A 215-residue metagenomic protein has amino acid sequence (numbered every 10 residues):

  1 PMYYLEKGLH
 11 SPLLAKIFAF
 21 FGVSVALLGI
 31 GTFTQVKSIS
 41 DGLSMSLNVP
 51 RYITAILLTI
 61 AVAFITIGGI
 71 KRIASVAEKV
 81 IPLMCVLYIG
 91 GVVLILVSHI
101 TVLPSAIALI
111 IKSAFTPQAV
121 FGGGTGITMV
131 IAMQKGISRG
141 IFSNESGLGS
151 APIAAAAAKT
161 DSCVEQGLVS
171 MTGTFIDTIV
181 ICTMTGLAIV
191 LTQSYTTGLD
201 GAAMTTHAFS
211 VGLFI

Functional and structural regions predicted by a protein language model:
P1-L9, Y195-V211: Flexible loop linkers connecting adjacent transmembrane helices in multi-pass alpha-helical membrane transporters
P1-Y3, K37-S38, G149-A158, A188-V190 (+1 more regions): Re-entrant/interfacial helical elements at transmembrane boundaries that shape and gate the permeation pathway
E6-I65: Helix-loop-helix module between adjacent transmembrane segments
K7-P12, N48, S146, A156-L168 (+1 more regions): Juxtamembrane helix-boundary/capping and inter-helix hinge elements in multi-pass membrane proteins
S11-L27, I56-L57, L87, A119-S143 (+2 more regions): Select transmembrane alpha-helical segments in multipass membrane proteins
S38-L43, P50-I111: Membrane-interface loop-to-helix entry segments
V62-T66, K79, S113-P117, G126-S146 (+2 more regions): Membrane-embedded hairpin module used as a gating/binding unit in multi-pass transport and secretion proteins
V93-L109, F121-G124, A157-T160, I176-M204: Extracellular/periplasmic helix-exit of transmembrane alpha-helices
